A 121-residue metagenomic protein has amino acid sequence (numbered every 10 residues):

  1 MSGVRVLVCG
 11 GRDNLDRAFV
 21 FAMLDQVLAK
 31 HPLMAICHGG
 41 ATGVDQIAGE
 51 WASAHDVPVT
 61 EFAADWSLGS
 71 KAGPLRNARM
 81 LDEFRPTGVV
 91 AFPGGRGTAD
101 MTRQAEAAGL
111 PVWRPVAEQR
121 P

Functional and structural regions predicted by a protein language model:
S2-V6, N14-P121: Acidic/glycine-enriched connector segments
